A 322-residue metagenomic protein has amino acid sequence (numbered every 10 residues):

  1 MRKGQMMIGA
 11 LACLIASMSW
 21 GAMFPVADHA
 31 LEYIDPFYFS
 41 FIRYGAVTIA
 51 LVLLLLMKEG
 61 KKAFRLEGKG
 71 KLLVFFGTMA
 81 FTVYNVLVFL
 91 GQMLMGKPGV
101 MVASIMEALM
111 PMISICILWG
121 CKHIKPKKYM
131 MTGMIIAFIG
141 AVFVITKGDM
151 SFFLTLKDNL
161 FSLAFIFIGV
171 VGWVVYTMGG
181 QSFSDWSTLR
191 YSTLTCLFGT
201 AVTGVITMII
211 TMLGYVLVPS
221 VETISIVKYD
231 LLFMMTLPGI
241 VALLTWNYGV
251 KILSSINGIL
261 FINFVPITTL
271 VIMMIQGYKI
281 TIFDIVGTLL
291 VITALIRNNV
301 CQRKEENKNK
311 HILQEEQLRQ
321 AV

Functional and structural regions predicted by a protein language model:
M1-F41, L154-S182, V205, T269-I272 (+1 more regions): Glycine-/small-residue-enriched transmembrane alpha-helix faces in small-molecule transporters and effluxers
M7-A12, Y38-M57, K71-F75, Y129-V142 (+4 more regions): Hydrophobic alpha-helical transmembrane segments of multi-pass integral membrane proteins, especially transporters
S19-I34, I42, A46, N85-P98 (+4 more regions): Juxtamembrane C-cap of transmembrane helices in multi-pass membrane transport proteins
G21, P25, V52, T78-T82 (+6 more regions): Hydrophobic/small/kink-forming positions within alpha-helical transmembrane segments of polytopic membrane proteins
M23, L56-V102, M234-L253: Specific transmembrane alpha-helical segments of multi-pass solute transporters/efflux pumps, especially DMT/EamA
Y38-I49, V88-K125, S255-M273: Specific alpha-helical transmembrane segments that line the substrate/conduction pathway and gating interfaces
Y44, I124, Y129, V227-Y229 (+1 more regions): C-terminal-most transmembrane helix of multi-pass membrane proteins
F64-G68, M101-E107, H123-F143, L156-S162 (+1 more regions): Loop-to-transmembrane alpha-helix entry segments
